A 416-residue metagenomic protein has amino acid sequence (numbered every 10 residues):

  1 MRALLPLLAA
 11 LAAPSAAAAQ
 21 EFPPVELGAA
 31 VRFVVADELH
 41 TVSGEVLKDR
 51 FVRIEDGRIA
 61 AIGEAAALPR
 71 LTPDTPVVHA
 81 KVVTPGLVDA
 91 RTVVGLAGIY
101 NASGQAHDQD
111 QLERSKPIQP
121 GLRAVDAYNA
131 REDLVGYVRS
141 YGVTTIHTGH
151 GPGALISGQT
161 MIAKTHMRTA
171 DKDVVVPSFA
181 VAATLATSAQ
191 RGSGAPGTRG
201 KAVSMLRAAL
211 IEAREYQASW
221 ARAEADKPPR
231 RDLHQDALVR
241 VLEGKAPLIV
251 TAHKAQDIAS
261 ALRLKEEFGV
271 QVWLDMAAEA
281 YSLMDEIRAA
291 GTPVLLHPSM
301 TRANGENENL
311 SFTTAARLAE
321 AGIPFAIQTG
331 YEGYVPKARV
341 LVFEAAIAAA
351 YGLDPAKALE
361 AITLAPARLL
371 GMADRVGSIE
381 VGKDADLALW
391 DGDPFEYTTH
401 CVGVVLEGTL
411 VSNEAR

Functional and structural regions predicted by a protein language model:
A3-S15: Bacterial N-terminal signal peptides
E21-L27, L39-F51, E64-A67, P336 (+2 more regions): Acidic, glycine-enriched loop/beta-strand segments at the rims of small-molecule binding/catalytic pockets
R32-V34, P69-V125, S140: Replace "His-x-His-based motif
D37, V52, G57, A80 (+10 more regions): Divalent metal-coordination and catalytic microenvironments
E45, E64, A97-A102, S157-Q159 (+1 more regions): Short, solvent-exposed loop/turn and secondary-structure capping segments
D49, G149, D173, W220-F312 (+5 more regions): Active-site core of metal-dependent hydrolases
I99-Y100, H107-E113, P247, R288 (+2 more regions): His/Asp/Glu-enriched, well-ordered alpha-helical/loop segment that forms or immediately abuts the divalent-metal
Y128-L134, R139-V272: Polyanionic/metal-chelating signatures
